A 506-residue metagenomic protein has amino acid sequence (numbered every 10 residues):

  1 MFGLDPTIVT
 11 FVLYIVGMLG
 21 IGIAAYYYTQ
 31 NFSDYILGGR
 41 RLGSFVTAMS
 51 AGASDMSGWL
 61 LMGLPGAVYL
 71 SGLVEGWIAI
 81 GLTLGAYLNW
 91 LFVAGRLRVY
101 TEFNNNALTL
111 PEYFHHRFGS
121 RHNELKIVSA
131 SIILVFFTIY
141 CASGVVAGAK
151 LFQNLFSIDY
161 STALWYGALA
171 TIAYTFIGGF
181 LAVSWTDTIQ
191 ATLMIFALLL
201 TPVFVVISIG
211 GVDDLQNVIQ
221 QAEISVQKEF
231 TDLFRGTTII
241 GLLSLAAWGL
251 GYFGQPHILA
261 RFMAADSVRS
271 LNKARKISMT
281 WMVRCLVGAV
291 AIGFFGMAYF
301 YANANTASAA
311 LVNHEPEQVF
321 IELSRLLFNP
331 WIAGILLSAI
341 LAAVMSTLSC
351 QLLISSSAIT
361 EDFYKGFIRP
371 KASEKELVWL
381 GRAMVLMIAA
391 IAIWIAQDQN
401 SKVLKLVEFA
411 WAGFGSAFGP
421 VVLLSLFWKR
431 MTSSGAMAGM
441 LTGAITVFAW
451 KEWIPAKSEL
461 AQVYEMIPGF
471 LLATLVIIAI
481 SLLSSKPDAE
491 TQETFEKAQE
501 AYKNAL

Functional and structural regions predicted by a protein language model:
M1-L506: Membrane-embedded helix-loop-helix hairpins and adjacent transmembrane boundary segments in multi-pass transporters
